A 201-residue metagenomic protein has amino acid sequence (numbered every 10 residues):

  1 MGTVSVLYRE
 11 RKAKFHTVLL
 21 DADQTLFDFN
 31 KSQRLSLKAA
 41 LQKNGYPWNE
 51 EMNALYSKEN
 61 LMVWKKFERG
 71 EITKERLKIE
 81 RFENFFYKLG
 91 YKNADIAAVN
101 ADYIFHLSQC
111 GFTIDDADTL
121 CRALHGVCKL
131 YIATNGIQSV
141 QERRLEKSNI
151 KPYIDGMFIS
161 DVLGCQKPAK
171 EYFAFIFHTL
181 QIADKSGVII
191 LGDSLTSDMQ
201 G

Functional and structural regions predicted by a protein language model:
Y8-A22, L26-D115: N-terminal helical cap/lid subdomain that shapes the substrate entry/recognition surface in HAD-like hydrolases
K14-H16, C128-K129, S186-G187: Short coil/turn segments at beta-strand junctions that form active-site/ligand-binding loops
R34-K38, S148-I150, I176: Glycine-rich, phosphate-binding/catalytic loops in enzymes
A94-D95, P152-G156, D184-V188: Short acidic capping loops at alpha-helix termini that bridge into adjacent secondary structure
A98-A101, H106-F112, A117-S148, I154-S160 (+1 more regions): Substrate-recognition element of Asp-dependent hydrolases with the DxDx(T/V) motif
Q166-M199: Conserved Lys-Pro-Asp/Glu-containing loop-to-beta segment of HAD-superfamily phosphomonoesterases, centered on
